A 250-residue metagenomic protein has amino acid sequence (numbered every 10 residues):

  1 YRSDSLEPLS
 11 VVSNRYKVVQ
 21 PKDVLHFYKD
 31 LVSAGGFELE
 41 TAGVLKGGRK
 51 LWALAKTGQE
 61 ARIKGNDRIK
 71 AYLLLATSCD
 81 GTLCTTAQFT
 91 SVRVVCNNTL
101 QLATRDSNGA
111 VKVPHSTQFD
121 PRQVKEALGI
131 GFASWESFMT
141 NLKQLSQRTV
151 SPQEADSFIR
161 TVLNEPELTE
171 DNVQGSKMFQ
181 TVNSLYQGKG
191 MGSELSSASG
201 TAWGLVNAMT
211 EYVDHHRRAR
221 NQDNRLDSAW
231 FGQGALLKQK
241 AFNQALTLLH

Functional and structural regions predicted by a protein language model:
Y1-L45: N-terminal low-complexity, intrinsically disordered segments
V24, R49-L51, I69: Residues at beta-strand starts and edge strands
F27-Y28, A55, L75: Long, contiguous hydrophobic alpha-helical segments, chiefly transmembrane helices and signal peptides
A34-I63, L163, E167, K238: Ser/Thr-rich, low-complexity intrinsically disordered terminal regions
Q59-H250: Intrinsically disordered, low-complexity regions enriched in serine/threonine
